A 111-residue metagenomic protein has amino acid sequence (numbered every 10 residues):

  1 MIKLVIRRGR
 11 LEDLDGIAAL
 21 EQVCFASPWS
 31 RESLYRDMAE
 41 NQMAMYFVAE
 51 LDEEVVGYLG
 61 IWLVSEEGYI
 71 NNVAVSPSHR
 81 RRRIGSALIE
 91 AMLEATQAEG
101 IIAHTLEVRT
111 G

Functional and structural regions predicted by a protein language model:
I2-R80, S86-E99: Acetyl-CoA-dependent GNAT
G9, R109-G111: Conserved ATP-binding motifs of the histidine kinase catalytic
V75, V108-R109: Aromatic-flanked redox-active Cys/Sec active sites in thiol-based oxidoreductases, especially the WC-centered
T96-V108: Conserved GNAT acetyl-CoA-binding A-motif
